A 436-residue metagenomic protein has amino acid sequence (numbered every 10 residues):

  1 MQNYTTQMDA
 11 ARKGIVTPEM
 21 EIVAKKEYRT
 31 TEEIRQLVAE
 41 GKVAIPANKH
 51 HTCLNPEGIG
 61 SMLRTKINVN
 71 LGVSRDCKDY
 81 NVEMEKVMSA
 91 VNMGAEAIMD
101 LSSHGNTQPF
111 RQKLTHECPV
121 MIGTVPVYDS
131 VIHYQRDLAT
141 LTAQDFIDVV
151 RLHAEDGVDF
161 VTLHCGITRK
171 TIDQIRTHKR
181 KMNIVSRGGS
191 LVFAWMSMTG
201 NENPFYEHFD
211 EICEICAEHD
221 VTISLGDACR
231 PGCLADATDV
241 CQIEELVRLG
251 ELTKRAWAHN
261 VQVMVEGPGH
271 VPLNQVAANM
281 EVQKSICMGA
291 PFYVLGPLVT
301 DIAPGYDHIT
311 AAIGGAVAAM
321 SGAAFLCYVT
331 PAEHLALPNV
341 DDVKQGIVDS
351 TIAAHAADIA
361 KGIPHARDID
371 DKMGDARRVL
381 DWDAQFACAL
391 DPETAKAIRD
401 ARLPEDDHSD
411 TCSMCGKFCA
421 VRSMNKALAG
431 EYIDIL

Functional and structural regions predicted by a protein language model:
N3-T300, Y306, A312-F325: Alpha/beta enzyme core
D173-S197, P231, A235-A237, L337-L436: Catalytic or ion-coupling anion/metal-binding cores of large enzyme and transporter domains
I302-A311, V317-I363: C-terminal catalytic subdomain
